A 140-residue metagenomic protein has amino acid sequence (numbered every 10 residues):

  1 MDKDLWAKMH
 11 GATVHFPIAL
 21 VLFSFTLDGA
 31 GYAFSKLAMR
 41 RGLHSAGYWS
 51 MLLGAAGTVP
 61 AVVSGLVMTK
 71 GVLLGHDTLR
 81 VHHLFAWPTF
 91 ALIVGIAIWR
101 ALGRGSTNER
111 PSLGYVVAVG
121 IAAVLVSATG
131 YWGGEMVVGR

Functional and structural regions predicted by a protein language model:
M1-R140: Polytopic transmembrane helical bundles with strong interfacial aromatic enrichment
